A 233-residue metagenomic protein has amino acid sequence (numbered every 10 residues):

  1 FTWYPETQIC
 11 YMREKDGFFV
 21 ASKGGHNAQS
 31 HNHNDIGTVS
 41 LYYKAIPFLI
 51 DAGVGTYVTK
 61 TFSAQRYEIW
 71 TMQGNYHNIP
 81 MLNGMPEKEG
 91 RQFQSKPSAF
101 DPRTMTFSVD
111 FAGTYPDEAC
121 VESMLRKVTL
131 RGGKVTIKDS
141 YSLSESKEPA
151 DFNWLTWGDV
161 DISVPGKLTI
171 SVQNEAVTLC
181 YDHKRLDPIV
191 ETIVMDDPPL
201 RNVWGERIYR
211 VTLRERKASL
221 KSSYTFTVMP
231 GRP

Functional and structural regions predicted by a protein language model:
F1-L49, F100-P102, A218: Carbohydrate-active enzyme catalytic cores, enriched for enzymes that act on polyanionic acidic polysaccharides
R13-E14, K23-H26, Y43, D51-A52 (+4 more regions): Pocket-edge structural micro-motifs
F19-A21, P47-A52, L82, E87-F93: Acidic/polar loop patches that form or flank catalytic/metal-binding clefts of enzymes that bind anionic ligands
Y57-P233: CBM-like, beta-strand-rich accessory domains located in the C-terminal region of large, secreted polysaccharide-active
